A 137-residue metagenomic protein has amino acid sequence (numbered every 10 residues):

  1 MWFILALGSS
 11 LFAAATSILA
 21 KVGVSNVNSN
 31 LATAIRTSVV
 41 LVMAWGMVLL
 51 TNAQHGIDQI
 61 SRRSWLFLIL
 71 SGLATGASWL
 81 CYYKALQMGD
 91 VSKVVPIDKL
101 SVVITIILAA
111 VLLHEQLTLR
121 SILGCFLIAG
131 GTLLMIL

Functional and structural regions predicted by a protein language model:
M1-L11, V27, V40-L68, W79-M88 (+1 more regions): Membrane-interface interhelical linkers
I4, G8-L11, I35-V39, L66 (+3 more regions): Hydrophobic residues within alpha-helical transmembrane segments of multi-pass solute transporters/permease subunits
S10, A14, I18, W45 (+3 more regions): Hydrophobic/small/kink-forming positions within alpha-helical transmembrane segments of polytopic membrane proteins
A15-V39: Juxtamembrane helix-loop-helix junctions in multi-pass membrane proteins
G23, A32, A85, V111-L113: Hydrophobic/aromatic residues within transmembrane alpha-helices of multi-pass small-molecule transporters
A44, R120-I136: Hydrophobic transmembrane alpha-helices of multi-pass small-molecule transport proteins
V102-I122: C-terminal transmembrane-helix exit sites in multi-pass transporters
